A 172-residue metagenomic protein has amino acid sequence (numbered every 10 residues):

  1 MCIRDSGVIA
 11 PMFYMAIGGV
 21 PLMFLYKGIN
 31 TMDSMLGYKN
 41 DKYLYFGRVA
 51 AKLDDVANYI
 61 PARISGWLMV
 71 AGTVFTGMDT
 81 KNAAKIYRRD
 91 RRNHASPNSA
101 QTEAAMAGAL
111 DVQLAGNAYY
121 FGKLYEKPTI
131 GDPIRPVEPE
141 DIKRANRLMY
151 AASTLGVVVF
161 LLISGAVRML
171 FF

Functional and structural regions predicted by a protein language model:
R4-L25, I29, G37-F172: Hydrophobic alpha-helical transmembrane segments
S34: Glycine-rich phosphate/dinucleotide-binding loop and adjoining beta-alpha-beta core of small-molecule
